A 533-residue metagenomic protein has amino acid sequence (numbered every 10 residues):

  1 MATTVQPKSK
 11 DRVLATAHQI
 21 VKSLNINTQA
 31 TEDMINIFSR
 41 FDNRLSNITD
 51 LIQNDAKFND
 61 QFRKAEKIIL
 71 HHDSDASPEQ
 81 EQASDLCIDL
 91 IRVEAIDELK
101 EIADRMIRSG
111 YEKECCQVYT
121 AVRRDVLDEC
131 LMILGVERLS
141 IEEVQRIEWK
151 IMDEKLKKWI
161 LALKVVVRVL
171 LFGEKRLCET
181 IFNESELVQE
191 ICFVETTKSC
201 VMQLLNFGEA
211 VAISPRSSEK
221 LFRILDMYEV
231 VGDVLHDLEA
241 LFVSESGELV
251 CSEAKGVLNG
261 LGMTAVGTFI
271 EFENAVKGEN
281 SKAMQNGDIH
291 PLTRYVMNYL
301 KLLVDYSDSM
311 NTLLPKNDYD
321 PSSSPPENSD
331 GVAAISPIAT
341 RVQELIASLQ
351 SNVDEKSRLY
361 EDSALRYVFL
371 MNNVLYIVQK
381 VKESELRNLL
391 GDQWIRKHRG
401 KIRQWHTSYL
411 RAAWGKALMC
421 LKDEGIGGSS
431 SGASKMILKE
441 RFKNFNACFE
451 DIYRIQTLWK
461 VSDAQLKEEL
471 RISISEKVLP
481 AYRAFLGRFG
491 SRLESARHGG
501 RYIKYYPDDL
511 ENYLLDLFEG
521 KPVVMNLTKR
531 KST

Functional and structural regions predicted by a protein language model:
M1-F207, V211, P215-E229, D508-T533: Eukaryotic N-terminal, low-complexity and coiled-coil-prone scaffolding/targeting segments of large membrane-traffic
V5-L24, E355-L359, V374-I377, E383-L390 (+3 more regions): Extended, charged coiled-coil "stalk/tether" helices of large eukaryotic trafficking and scaffold proteins, i.e.
Q19, R40, K64, E94-E101 (+32 more regions): Acidic, Ser/Thr-rich intrinsically disordered and amphipathic helical segments
L24, L45-I48, I52, L134 (+19 more regions): Short, flexible helical or helix-coil boundary motifs
N47, L51, I68, R108-K113 (+17 more regions): Short amphipathic alpha-helical interaction elements and helix-loop-helix interfaces that mediate dimerization
R63, E114-L139, E179-L187, D226-V230 (+8 more regions): Amphipathic alpha-helical scaffolding segments
Y111, S217-K220, I289, W459 (+1 more regions): Short, solvent-exposed helix-helix connector turns and helix-capping sites enriched in acidic/polar residues
V144-L389, Y482-F485: Extended alpha-helical solenoid scaffold regions that build the rod-like backbones of large eukaryotic assemblies
